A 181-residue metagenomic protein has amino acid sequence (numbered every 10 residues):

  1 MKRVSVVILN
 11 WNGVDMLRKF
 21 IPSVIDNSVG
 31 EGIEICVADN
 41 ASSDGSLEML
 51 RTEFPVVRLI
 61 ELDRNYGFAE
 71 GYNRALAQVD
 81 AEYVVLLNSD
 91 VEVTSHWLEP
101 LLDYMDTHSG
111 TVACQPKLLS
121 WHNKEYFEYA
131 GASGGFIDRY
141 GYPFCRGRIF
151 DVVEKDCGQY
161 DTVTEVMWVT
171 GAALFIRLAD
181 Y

Functional and structural regions predicted by a protein language model:
R3-S5, E34: Cell-envelope/extracellular polymer assembly enzymes that use nucleotide-activated donors
S23, D39-E48, R64: A conserved acidic beta->alpha catalytic loop
S23-G32: Short, acidic, metal-binding catalytic loop of nucleotide-sugar glycosyltransferases
G32-A41, I60-L62: Short beta-strand/loop segment that forms part of the nucleotide-sugar
E61-V79, S89: Glycine-rich, basic loop-to-helix element that forms the pyrophosphate-binding segment of sugar-nucleotide handling
V84: Short aromatic/hydrophobic "clamp" motif used to bind/position activated sugar donors
E92-Y142: Conserved donor NDP-sugar-binding/catalytic core segment of glycosyltransferases
R139-C145, F150-I176: A recurrent flexible, glycine/aromatic-enriched loop bordering the glycosyltransferase active site that acts as
